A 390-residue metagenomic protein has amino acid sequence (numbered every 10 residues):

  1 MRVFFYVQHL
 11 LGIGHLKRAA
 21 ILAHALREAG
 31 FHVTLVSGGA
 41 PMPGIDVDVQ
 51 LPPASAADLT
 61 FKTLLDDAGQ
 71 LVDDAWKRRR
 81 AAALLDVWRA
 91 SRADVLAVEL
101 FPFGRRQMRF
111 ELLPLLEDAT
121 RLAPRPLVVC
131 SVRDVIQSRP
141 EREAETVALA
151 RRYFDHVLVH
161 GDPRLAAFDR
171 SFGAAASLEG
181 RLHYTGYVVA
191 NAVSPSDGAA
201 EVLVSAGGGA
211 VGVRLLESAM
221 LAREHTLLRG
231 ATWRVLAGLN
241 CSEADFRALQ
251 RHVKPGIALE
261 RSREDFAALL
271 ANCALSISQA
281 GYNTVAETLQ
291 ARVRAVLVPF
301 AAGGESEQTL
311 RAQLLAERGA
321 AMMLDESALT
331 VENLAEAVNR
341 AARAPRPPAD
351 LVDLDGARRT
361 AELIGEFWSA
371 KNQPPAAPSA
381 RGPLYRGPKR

Functional and structural regions predicted by a protein language model:
M1-G12, V98-L100: Nucleotide-activated donor-dependent transferases that construct or modify glycoconjugates
V3-Y6, A25-A75, R79-A81, D86: Conserved nucleotide-sugar phosphate-binding/catalytic loop shared by glycosyltransferases and other
V7-A20, G212-V213: A short, glycine/small-residue-rich beta-strand->loop->alpha-helix junction that serves as a flexible
A23, F172-A174, Y187-L275, T309 (+1 more regions): Donor-nucleotide binding loops and adjacent catalytic segments primarily of GT-B fold Leloir glycosyltransferases
G39-A40, D265-T309: A donor-sugar binding/catalytic signature common to diverse glycosyltransferases and related nucleotide-sugar
F110-Y184: Active-site-proximal region of nucleotide-activated glycan assembly enzymes, centered on histidine/acidic-rich loops
G303-A337: Change "using UDP/GDP/dTDP sugars" to "using nucleotide sugars
E336, R340-R390: C-terminal amphipathic helix plus adjacent low-complexity, charged tail appended to glycosyltransferase catalytic
